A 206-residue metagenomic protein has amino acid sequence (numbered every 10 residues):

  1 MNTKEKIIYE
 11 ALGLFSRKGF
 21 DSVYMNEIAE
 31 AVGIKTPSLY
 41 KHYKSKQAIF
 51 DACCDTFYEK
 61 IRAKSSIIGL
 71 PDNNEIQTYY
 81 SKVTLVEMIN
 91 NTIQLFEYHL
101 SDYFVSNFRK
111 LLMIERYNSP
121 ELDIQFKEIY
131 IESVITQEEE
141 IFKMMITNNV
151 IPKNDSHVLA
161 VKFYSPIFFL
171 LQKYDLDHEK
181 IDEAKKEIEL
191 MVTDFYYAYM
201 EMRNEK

Functional and structural regions predicted by a protein language model:
N2-T3, I7-E10: N-terminal positioning helix adjacent to the helix-turn-helix/winged-helix DNA-binding module
K6, L14-T56: Helix-turn-helix
M25, D55-G69: Short, basic, alpha-helical segments at the C-terminal edge of helix-turn-helix-like DNA-binding modules
K46, C53, F57, I61 (+5 more regions): Hydrophobic/aromatic residues within well-ordered alpha-helical segments
A52, S65-Y103, L159-F163: Hydrophobic alpha-helical connector segments
S101-M113, Y117-T147: Amphipathic alpha-helical packing segments from all-alpha helical-bundle domains
I124, E132, F142-T193, K206: Hydrophobic/aromatic-rich alpha-helical bundle segments in the mid-to-C-terminal region
Y197-K206: C-terminal effector-binding regulatory domain of bacterial HTH transcription factors
